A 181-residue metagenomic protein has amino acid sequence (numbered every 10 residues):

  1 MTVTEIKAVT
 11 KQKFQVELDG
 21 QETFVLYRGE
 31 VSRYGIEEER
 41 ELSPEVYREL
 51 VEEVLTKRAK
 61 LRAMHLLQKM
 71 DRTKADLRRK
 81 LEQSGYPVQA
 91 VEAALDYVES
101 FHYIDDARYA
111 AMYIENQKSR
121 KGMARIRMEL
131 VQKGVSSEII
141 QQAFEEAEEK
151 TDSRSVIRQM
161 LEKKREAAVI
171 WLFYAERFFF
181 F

Functional and structural regions predicted by a protein language model:
M1-F181: An alpha-helical, amphipathic repeat domain used for nucleic-acid recognition, typified by the mTERF helical solenoid
